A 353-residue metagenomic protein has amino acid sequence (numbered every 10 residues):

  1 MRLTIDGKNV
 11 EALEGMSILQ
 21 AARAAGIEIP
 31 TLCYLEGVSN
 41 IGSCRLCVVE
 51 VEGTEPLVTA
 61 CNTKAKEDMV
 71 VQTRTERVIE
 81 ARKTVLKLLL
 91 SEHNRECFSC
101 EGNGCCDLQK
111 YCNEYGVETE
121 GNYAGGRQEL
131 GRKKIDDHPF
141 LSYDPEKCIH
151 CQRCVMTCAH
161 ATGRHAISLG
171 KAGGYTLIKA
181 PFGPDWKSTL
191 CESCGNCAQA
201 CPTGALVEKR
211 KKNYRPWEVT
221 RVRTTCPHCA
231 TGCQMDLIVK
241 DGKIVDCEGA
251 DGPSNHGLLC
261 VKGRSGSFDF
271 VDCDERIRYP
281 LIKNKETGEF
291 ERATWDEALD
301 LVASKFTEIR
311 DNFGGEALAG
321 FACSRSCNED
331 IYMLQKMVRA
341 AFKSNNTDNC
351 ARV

Functional and structural regions predicted by a protein language model:
M1-E11, G15, V51-G53, M69-H93 (+1 more regions): N-terminal export/assembly segments and adjacent metallocofactor-ligating motifs of anaerobic energy-metabolism
V10-E67, E76-A81: N-terminal cofactor/phosphate-binding cores enriched in small/glycine residues, especially glycine-rich loops such as
C97: Active-site-adjacent helix/loop patches that line small-molecule binding or acyl-intermediate pockets
